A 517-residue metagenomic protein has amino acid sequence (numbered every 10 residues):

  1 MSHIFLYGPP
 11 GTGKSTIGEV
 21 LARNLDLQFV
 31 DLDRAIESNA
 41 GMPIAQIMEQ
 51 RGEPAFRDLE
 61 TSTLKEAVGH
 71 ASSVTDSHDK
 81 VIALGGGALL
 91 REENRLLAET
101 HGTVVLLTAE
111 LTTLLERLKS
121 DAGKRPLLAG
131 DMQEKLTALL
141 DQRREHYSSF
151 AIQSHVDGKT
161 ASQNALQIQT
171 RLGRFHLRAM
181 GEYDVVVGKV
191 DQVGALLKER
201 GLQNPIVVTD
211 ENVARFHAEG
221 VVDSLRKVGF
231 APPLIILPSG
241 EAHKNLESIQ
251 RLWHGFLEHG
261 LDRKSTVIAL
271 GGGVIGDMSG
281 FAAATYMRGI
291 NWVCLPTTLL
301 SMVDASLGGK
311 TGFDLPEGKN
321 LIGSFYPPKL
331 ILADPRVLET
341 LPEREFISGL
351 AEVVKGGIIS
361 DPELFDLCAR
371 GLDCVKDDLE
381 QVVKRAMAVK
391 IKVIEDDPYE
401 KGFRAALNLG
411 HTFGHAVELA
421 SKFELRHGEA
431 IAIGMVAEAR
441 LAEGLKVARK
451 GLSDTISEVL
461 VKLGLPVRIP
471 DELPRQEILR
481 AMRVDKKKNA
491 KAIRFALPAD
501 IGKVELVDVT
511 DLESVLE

Functional and structural regions predicted by a protein language model:
I4, N24, D141-E182: NTP-dependent small-molecule kinase module
K14: Conserved lysine of the Walker
L32-E99, K124: ATP-dependent small-molecule kinase phosphotransfer cores that center on conserved nucleotide phosphate-binding segments
T100-R144: A glycine- and Lys/Arg-enriched "phosphate-lid" helix/loop adjacent to the NTP-binding pocket of small-molecule kinases
A151, F281-G371: A glycine/threonine-rich phosphate-anchoring loop and its flanking beta-alpha core in nucleotide/phosphate-binding
L172-T266: ATP/NTP phosphate-donor binding region
A351-V354, V447-E517: C-terminal charged capping/lid subdomain of soluble metabolic enzymes
D366-L473: Active-site segments that bind and position negatively charged phosphate/pyrophosphate groups
